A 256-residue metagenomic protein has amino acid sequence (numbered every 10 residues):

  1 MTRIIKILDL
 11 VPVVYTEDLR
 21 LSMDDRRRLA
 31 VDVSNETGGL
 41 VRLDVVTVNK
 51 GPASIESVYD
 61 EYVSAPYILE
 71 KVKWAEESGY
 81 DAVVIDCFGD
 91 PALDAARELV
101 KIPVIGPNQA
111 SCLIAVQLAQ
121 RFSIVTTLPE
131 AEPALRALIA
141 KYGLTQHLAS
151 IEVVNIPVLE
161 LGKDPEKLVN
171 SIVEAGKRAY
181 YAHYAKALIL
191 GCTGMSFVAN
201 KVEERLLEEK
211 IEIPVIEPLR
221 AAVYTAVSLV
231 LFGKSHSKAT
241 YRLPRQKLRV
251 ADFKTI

Functional and structural regions predicted by a protein language model:
T2-R27, F122-V125: Short beta-strand segments enriched in small/hydrophobic residues
L21, V116-V153, K163-K167, V227-I256: Short, glycine-/small-residue-rich phosphate/pyrophosphate-handling segment
D44-A65, L159-D164: N-terminal beta-loop-helix "entrance" segment that forms/cooperates in small-molecule cofactor or anionic ligand
S57-W74, K167-A175: Glycine-rich, highly charged phosphate/nucleotide-binding loops
A65-L118, I124: Glycine/small-residue-rich loop that forms an oxyanion/phosphate-binding "nest" at active or ligand-binding sites
A75-G79, A182-I189, L243-I256: Extended, charge-rich low-complexity interaction segments
R97-L118, E203-A226: Short, acidic/small-residue loops that bind anionic groups at enzyme active sites
R136-C192, V198-A199: Active-site rim beta-loop-alpha module in soluble metabolic enzymes
